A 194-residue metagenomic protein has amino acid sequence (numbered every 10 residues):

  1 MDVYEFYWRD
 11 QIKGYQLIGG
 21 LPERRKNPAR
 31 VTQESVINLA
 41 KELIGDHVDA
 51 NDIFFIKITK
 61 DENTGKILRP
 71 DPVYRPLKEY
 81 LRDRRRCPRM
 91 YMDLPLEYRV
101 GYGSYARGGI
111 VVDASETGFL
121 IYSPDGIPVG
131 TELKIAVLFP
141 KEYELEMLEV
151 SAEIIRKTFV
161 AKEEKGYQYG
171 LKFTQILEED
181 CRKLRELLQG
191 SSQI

Functional and structural regions predicted by a protein language model:
M1-P28: N-terminal acidic leader/helix
I37-E79: Short, mixed-charge low-complexity intrinsically disordered segments
E42-I44, I127, K165-E186: Short solvent-exposed strand/turn elements
G65-K66, P70-A114, R185-I194: N-terminal helix initiation/capping motif
L94-K134, Q168-G170: Short strand-loop-strand
G101, E116, K157-E163: Short, conserved beta-turn/loop elements at beta-strand boundaries and strand-helix junctions
D113, I154-R156, Q175: A residue-level detector for short acidic-glycine micro-motifs
K141-E149: Short, Lys/Arg- and Gly-enriched loop/turn segments at beta-strand edges
